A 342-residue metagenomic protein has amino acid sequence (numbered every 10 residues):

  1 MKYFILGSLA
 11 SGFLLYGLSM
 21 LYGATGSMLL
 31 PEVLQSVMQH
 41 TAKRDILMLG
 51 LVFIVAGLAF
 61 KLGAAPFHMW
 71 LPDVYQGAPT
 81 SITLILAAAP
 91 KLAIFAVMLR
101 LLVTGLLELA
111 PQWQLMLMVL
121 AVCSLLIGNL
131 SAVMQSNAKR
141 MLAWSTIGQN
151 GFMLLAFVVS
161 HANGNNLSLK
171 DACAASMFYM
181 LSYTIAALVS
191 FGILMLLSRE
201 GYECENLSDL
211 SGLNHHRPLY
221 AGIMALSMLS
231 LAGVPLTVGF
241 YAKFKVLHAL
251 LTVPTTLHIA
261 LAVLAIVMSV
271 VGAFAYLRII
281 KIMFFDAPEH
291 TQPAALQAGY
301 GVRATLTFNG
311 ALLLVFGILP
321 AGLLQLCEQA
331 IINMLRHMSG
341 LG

Functional and structural regions predicted by a protein language model:
M1-G342: Alpha-helical transmembrane segments of multi-pass membrane proteins predominantly involved in bioenergetics
